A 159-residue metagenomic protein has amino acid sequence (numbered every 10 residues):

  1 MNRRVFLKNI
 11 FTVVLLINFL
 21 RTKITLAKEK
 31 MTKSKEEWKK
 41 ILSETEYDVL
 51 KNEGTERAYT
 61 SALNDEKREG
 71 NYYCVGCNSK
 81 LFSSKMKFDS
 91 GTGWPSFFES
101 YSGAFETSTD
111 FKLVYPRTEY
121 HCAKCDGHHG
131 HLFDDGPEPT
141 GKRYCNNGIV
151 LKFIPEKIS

Functional and structural regions predicted by a protein language model:
M1-L15: N-terminal secretory signal peptides and thylakoid transit peptides that target proteins across membranes
N18-N52, E56-R57: C-terminal segment of N-terminal export signals and the immediately downstream linker at the start of the mature
K67-S96: Mid-length scaffold segments of soluble, non-membrane domains
N71, E119, K142: Residues immediately within or flanking Cys/His clusters that coordinate Zn2+ in small zinc-binding modules
C74, C122-C125: Short cysteine-rich clusters marking metal-coordination/redox-active sites
N78, D126, I149: Cys/His-coordinated zinc-binding microdomains
S83-S84, H131-L132, I154: Short, non-ligating residues that shape and space the ligands of small metal-coordination modules and catalytic
G103-H121, K152-S159: Short Fe-S-cluster ligation motifs
